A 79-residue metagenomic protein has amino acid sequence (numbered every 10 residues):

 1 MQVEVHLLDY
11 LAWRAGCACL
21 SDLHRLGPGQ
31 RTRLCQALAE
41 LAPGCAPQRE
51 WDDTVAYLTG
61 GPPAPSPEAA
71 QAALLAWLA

Functional and structural regions predicted by a protein language model:
M1-T32: Negatively charged, low-complexity tracts enriched in Asp/Glu with abundant Ser/Thr
H6, A42-G44, A70: Intrinsically disordered, low-complexity regions enriched in Ser/Pro/Gly/Gln/His and often acidic
A18-L20, Q36, A46: Secreted/luminal cysteine- and crosslink-motif detector
R33-L38, A79: Charged, amphipathic alpha-helical segments
A39-L58: Short aromatic-glycine-(Arg/Gly/Cys) micro-motifs in beta-strand/loop hairpins
L58-A79: Short, compact, well-ordered microdomains
